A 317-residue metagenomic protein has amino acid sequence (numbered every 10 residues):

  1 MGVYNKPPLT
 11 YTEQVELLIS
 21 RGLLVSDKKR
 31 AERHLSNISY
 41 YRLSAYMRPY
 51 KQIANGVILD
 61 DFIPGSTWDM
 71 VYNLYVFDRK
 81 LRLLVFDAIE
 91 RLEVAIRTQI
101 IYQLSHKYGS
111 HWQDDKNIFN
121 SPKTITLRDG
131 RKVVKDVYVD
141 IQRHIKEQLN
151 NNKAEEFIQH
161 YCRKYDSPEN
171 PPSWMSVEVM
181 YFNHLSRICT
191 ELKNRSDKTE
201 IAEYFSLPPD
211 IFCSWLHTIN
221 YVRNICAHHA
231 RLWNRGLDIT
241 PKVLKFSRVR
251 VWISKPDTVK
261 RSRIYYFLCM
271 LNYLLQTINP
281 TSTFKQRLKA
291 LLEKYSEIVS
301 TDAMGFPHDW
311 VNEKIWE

Functional and structural regions predicted by a protein language model:
G2-E317: Long, contiguous internal "core" modules enriched in hydrophobic/ aromatic residues
